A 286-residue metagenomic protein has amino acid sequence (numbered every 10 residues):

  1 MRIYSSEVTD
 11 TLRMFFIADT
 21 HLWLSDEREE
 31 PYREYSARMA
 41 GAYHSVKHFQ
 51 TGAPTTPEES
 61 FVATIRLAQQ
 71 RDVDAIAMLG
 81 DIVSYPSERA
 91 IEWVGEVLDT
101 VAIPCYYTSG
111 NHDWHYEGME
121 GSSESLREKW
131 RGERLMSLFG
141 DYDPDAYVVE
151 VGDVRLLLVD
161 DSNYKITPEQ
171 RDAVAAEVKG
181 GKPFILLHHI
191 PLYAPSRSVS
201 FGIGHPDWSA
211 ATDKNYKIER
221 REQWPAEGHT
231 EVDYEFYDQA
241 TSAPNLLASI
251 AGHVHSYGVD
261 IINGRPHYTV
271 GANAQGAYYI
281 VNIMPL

Functional and structural regions predicted by a protein language model:
M1-R89: N-terminal active-site segment of His-dependent metallophosphoesterases
R2-S6, E88-I185, I203, S209-T212 (+2 more regions): Extended active-site neighborhood of metal-dependent phosphoesterases/phosphodiesterases
M14-F16, M78, Y107, L186 (+1 more regions): Residue-level marker for buried hydrophobic side chains located in beta-strands that build the well-ordered beta-sheet
D19, G80-D81, G110-N111, H189 (+1 more regions): Active-site glycine-centered loops adjacent to acidic/histidine catalytic or metal-binding residues that shape
H21-L24, D113-H115, L192-A194: Feature marks short, surface-exposed loop/turn motifs that line or immediately flank catalytic pockets and channel
E29-T51, E124-L135, G202-E227: Charged, glycine/proline-rich intrinsically disordered loops and linkers
Q50, G80-V83, V154-K165, Q223-W224: Surface-exposed cleft-lining segments at the edges of enzyme active sites
F61-A75, R155, Y164-N263: His/acidic metal-ligating clusters that form di-metal
